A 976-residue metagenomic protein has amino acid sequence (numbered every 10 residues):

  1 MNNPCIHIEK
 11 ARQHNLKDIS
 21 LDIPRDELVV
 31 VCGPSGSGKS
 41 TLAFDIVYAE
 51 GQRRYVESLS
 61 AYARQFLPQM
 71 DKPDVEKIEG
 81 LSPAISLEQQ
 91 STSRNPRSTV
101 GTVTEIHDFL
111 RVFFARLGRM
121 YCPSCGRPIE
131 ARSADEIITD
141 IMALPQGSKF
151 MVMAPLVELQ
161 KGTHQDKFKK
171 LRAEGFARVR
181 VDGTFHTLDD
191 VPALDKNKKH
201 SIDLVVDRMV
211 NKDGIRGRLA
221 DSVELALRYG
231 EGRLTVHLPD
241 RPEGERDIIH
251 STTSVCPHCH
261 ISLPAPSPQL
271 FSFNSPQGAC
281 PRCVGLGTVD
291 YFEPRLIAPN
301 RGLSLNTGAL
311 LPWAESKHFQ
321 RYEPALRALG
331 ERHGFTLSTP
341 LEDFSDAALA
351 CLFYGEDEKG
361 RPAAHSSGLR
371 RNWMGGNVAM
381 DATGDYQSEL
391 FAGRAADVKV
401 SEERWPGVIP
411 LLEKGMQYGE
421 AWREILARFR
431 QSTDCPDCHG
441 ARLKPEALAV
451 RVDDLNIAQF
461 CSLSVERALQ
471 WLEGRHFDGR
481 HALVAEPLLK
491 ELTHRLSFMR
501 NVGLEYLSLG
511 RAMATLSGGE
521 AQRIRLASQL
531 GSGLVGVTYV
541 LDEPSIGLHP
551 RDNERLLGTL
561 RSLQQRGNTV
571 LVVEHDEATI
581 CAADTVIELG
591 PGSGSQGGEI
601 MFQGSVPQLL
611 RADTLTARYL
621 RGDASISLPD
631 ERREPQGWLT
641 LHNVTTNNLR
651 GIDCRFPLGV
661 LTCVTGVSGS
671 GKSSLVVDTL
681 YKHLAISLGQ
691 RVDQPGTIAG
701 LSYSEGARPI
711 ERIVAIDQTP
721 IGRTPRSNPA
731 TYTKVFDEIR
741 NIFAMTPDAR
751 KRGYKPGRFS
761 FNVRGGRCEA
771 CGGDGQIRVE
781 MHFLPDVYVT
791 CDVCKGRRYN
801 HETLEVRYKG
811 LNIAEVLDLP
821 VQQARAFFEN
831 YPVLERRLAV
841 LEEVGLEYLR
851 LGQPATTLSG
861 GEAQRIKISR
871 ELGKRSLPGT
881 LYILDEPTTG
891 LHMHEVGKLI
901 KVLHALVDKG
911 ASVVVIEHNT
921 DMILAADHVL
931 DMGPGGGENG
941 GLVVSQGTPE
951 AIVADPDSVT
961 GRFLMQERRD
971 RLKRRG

Functional and structural regions predicted by a protein language model:
M1-G976: Conserved phosphate-binding elements of NTP-dependent enzyme cores
